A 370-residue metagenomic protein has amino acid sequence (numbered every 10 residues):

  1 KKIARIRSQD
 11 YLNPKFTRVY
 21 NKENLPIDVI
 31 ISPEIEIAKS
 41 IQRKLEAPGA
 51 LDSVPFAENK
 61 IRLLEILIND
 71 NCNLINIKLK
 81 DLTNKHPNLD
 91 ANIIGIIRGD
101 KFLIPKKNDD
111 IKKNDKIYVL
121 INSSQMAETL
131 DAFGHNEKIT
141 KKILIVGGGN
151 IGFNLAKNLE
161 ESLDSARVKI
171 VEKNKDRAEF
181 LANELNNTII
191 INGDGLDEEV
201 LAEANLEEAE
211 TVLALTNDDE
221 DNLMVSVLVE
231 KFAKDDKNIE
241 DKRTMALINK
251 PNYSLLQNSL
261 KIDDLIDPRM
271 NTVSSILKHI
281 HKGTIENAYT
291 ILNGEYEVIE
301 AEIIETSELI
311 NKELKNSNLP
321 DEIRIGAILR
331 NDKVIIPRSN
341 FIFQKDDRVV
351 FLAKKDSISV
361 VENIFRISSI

Functional and structural regions predicted by a protein language model:
K1-I370: Cytosolic regulatory regions of ion transport systems
